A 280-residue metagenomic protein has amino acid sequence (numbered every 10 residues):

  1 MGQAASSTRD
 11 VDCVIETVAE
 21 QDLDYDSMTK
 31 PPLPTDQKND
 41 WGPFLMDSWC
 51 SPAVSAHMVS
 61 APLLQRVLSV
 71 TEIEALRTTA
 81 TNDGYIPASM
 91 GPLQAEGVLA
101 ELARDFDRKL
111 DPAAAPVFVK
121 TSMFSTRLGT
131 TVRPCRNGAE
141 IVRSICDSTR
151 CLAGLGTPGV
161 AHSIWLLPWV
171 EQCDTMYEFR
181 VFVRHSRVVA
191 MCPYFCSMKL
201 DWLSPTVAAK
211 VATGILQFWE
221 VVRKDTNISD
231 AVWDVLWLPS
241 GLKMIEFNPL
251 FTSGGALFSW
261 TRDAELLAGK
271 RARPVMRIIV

Functional and structural regions predicted by a protein language model:
A4-T17, D22, V211: Long terminal accessory regions outside catalytic cores
A5, P87, Q94, I141 (+1 more regions): Polar low-complexity intrinsically disordered regions enriched in Ser/Thr and small residues
A5-S7, S240-I245, P249-V280: C-terminal active-site "lid" helix and adjoining low-complexity regulatory extension at the edge of ATP-using catalytic
S7, P92-A95, S204: Intrinsic-disorder-associated interaction segments
V14-T130, L152-M176: ATP-grasp fold ATP-binding core
E101-T226, V232-L250: Phosphate-binding site of ATP-dependent enzymes
